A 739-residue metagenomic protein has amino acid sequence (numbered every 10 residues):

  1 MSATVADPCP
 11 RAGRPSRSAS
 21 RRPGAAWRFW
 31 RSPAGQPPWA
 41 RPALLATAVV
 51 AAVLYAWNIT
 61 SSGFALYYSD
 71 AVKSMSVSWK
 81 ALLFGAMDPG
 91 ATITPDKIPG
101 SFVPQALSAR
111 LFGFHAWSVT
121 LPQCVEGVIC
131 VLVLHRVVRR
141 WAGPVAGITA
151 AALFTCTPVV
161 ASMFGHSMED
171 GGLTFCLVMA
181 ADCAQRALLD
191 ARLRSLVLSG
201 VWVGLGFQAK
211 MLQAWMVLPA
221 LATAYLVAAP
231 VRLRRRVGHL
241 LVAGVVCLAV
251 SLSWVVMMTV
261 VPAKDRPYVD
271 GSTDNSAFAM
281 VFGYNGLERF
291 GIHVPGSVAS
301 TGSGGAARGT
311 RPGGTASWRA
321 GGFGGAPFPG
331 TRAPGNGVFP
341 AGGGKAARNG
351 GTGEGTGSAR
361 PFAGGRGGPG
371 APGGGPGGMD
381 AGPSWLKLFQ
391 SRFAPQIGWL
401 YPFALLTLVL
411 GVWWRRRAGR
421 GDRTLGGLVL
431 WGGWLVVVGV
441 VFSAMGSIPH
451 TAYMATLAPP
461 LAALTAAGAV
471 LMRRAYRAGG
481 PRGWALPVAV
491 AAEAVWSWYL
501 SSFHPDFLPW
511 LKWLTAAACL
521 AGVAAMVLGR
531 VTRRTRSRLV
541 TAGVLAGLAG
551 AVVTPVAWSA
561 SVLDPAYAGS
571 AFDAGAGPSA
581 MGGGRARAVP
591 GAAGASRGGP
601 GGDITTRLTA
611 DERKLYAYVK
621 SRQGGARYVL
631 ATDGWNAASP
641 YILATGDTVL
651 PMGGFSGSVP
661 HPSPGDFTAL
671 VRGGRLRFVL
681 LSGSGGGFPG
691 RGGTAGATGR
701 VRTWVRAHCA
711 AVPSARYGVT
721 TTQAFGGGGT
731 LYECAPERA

Functional and structural regions predicted by a protein language model:
M1-V298, S303-A485, A492-W496, S561 (+1 more regions): Membrane-integral, polyisoprenol-dependent glycosyltransferases of the GT-C/oligosaccharyltransferase superfamily
Q123, F175, W215, M280 (+5 more regions): Structural recognition of the beta-strand scaffold that forms the well-ordered cores of secreted hydrolase catalytic
D265, T273, H661-V671: Alpha-helical scaffolding within the catalytic cores of extracellular/periplasmic polymer-degrading hydrolases
M280-Y284, A307, A316, A326 (+2 more regions): Membrane-interface segments at or immediately adjacent to transmembrane helices that form the boundary between
G479-G582, P600-T606: Transmembrane helical bundles and short interhelical boundary loops of multi-pass, membrane-embedded
W558, L643-G654: Short helix-loop-beta junction
A566, R613-G625, W635-L643, D647-T648 (+1 more regions): Aromatic/acidic, Gly/Pro-rich catalytic loop(s) in extracytoplasmic/lumenal soluble domains of multi-pass membrane
